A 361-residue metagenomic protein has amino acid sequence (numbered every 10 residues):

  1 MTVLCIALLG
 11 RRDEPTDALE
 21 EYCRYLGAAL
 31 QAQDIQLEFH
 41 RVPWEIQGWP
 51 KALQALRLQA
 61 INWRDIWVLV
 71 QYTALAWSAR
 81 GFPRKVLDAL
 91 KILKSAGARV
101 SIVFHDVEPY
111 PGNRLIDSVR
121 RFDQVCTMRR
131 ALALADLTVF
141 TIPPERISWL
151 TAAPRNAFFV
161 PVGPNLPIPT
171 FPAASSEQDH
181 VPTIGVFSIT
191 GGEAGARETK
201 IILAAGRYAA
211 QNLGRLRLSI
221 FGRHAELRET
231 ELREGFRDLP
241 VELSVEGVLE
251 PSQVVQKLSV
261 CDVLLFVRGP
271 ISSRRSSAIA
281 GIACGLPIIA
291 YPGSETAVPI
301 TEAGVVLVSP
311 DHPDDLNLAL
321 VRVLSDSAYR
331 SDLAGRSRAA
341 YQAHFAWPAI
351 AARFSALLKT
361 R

Functional and structural regions predicted by a protein language model:
L87-R99, V119-T138: Membrane-proximal helix-turn-helix segments that form the acceptor-binding/catalytic region of lipid-linked
R129-P172, D179, T183, F187-I189: Donor nucleotide-sugar binding/catalytic pocket of nucleotide-sugar-dependent glycosyltransferases
E177-R233: Conserved catalytic-core segment of nucleotide-activated headgroup transferases in glycan assembly
L213, G222, T230-V255: Nucleotide-activated donor-binding/catalytic signature segment of Leloir-type glycosyltransferases, i.e., the conserved
L258-S273, L286: Acidic donor-binding loop of glycosyltransferase active sites
E302-D314, R322-S327: Conserved acidic donor-binding segment of nucleotide-sugar-dependent glycosyltransferases
R322, Y329-H344: A short, well-ordered alpha-helix in the C-terminal region of glycosyltransferases
A343, W347-R361: C-terminal alpha-helical cap of glycosyltransferases
